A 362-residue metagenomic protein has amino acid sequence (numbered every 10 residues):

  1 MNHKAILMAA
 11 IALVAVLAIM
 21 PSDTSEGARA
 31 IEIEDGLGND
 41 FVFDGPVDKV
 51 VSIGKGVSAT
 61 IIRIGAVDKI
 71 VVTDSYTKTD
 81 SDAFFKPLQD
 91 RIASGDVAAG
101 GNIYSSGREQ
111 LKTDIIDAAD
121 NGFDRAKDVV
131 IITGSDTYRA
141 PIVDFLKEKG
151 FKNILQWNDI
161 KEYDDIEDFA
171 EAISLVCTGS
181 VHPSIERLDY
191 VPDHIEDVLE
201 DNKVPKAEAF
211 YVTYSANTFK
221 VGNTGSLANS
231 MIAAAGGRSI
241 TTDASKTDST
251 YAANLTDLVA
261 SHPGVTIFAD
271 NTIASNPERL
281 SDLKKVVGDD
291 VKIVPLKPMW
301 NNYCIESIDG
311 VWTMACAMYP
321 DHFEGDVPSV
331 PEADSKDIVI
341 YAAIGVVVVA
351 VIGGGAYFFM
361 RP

Functional and structural regions predicted by a protein language model:
A5-M8, V14-T60, G179-V212, H262 (+2 more regions): Bacterial Sec-exported substrate-binding components of ABC uptake systems
F41, V47-D48, A98-G101, K127-T133 (+6 more regions): Second-shell loop/turn segments in exported
F41-F43, S58-R63, K78-F84, N217-N223 (+1 more regions): Short, solvent-exposed loop/turn elements at domain surfaces
K49-D136, G237-I240: A short, structured surface patch at a secondary-structure boundary
D74, G225-T250, I293-P295: His/Asp/Glu-enriched short active-site or ligand-binding loop at hydrolase and phosphoryl-transfer sites
T79-S81, S135-V143, F151-A172, V204-S230: Extracytoplasmic ligand-binding site segments that recognize negatively charged/polar headgroups
K161-C177, E196-D197, A269-I338: Structured C-terminal subdomain patch of bacterial secreted/periplasmic proteins
N229-M231, T250-A269: Ligand-binding pocket segment of bilobal, Venus flytrap-like solute-binding proteins
